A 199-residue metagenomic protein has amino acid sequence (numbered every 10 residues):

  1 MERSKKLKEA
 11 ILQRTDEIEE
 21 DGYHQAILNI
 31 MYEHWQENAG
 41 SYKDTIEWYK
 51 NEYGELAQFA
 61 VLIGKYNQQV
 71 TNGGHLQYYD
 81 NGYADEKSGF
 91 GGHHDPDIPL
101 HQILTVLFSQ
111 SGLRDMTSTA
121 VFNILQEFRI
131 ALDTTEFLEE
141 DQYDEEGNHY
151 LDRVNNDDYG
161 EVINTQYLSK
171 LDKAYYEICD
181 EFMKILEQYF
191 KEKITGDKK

Functional and structural regions predicted by a protein language model:
E2-R3, I130: Acidic, metal/ion-handling microdomains and their immediate structural contexts
K6-L7: Long, low-complexity intrinsically disordered regions enriched in Ser/Thr, Asp/Glu, Pro/Gly
A10-Y79, D85, G89-D95, D115-K199: Extended, alpha-helix-rich binding/interface surfaces that flank or overlap catalytic cores and mediate recognition
D97, H101-G112: Non-transmembrane, aqueous-exposed alpha-helical and coiled segments at domain scale
